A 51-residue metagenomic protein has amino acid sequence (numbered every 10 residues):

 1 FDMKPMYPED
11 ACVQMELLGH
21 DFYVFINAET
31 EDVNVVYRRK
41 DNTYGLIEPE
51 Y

Functional and structural regions predicted by a protein language model:
F1-Y51: N-terminal, polar/charged subdomain of small-to-medium soluble alpha/beta proteins
